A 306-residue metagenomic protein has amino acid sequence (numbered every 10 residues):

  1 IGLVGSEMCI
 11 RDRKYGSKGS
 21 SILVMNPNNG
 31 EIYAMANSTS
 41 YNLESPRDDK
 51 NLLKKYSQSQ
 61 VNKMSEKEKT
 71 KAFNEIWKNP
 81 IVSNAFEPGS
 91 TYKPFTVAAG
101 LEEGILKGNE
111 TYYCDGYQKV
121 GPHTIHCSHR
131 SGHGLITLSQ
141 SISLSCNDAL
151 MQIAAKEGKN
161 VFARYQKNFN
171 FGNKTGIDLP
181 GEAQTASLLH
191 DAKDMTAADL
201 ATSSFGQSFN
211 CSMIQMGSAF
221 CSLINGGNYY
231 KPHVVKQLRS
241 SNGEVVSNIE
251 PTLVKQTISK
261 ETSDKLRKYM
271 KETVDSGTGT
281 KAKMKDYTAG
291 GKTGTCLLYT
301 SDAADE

Functional and structural regions predicted by a protein language model:
I1-I10, Y299-E306: Single conserved hydrophobic/aromatic residue that forms the stacking wall/gate of nucleotide- or nucleobase-binding
S6, R11-L23, N28: A conserved hydrophobic secondary-structure block that centers on an alpha-helix together with its immediately flanking
P27-T91, F95-S301: Beta-lactam-recognizing serine transpeptidase/beta-lactamase-like catalytic domain environment
